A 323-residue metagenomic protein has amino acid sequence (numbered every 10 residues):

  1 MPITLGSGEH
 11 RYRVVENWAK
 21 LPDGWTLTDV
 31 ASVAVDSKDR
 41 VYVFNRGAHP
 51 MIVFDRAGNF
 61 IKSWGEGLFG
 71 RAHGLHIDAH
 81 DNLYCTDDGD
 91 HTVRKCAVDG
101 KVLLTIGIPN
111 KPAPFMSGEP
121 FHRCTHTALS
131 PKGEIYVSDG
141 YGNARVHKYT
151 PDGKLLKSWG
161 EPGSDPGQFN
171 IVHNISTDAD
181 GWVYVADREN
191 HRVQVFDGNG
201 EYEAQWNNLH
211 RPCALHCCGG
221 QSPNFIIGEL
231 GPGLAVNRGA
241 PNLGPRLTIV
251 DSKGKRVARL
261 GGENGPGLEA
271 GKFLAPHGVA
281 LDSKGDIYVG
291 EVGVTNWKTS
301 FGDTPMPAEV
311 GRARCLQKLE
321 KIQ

Functional and structural regions predicted by a protein language model:
M1-Q323: Eukaryotic scaffold repeat domains enriched in small/polar residues
